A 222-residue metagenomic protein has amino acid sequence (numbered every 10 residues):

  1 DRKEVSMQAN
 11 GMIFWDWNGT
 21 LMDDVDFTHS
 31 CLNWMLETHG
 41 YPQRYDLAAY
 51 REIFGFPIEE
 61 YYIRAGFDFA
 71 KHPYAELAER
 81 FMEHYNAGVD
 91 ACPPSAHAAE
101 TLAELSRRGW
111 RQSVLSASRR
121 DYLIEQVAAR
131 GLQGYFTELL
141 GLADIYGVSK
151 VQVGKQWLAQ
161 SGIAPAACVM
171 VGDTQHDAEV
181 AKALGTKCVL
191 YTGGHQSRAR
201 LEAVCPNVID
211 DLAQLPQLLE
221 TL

Functional and structural regions predicted by a protein language model:
D1-S6: Short, Lys/Arg-enriched N-terminal segments with co-localized hydrophobic residues within the first ~10-30 amino acids
Q8, R108-W110, Q160-A167, L222: Glycine-rich phosphate-binding loop signature in dinucleotide/nucleotide-binding domains
Q8-E100, R108: N-terminal helical cap/lid subdomain that shapes the substrate entry/recognition surface in HAD-like hydrolases
M12, K150-E179: Conserved Lys-Pro-Asp/Glu-containing loop-to-beta segment of HAD-superfamily phosphomonoesterases, centered on
L32, A98-A128, L140-L142: Substrate-recognition element of Asp-dependent hydrolases with the DxDx(T/V) motif
P42, Q133-T137, A164: Conserved H-loop
Y50, Q133-V148: A short, structured active-site edge motif that brings together acidic residues
V169-I209: Acidic, Mg2+-coordinating phosphoryl-transfer loop and its flanking beta/alpha structural elements, shared across
